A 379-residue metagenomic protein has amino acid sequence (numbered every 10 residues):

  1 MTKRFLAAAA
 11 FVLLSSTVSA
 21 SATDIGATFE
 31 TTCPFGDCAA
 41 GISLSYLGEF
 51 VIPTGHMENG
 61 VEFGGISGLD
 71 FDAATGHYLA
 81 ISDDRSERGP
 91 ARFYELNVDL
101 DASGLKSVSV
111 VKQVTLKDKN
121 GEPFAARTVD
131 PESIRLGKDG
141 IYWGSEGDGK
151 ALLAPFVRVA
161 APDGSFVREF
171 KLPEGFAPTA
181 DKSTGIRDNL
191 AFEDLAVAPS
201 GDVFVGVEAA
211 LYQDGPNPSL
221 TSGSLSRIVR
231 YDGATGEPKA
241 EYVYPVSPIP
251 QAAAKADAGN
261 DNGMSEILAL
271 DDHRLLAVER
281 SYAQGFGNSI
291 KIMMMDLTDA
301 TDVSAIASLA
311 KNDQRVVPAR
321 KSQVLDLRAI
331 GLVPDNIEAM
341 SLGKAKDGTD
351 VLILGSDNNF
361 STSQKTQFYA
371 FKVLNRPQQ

Functional and structural regions predicted by a protein language model:
M1-A20: Gram-negative bacterial Sec-dependent N-terminal signal peptides
S21-Q379: Sequence/structural signature of beta-propeller domains
